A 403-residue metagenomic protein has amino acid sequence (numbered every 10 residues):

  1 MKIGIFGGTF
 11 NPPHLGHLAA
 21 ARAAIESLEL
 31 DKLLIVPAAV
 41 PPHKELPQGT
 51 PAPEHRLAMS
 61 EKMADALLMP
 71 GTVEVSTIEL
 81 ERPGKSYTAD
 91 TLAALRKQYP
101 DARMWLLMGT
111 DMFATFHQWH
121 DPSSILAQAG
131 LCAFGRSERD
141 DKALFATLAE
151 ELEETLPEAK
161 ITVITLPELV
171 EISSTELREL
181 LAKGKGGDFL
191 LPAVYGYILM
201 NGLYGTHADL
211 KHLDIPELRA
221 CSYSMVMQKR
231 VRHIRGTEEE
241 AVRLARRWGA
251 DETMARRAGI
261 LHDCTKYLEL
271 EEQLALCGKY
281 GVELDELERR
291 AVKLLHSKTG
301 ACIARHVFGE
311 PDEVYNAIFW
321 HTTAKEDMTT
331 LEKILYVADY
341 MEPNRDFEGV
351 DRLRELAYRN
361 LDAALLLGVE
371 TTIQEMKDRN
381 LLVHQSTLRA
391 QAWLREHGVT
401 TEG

Functional and structural regions predicted by a protein language model:
M1-D214, I303-R305: Nucleotidyltransferase catalytic core that binds NTPs
H14-H17, H43, H233, H262 (+2 more regions): Histidine-centered active-site/metal-ligand motif
T50-E54, R82-S86, Q228, R232 (+3 more regions): Residues at secondary-structure transition points
R56-L57, S174, I234, S297 (+1 more regions): A general structural signal for well-ordered alpha-helical segments in protein cores
E176-K183, V337, R352, E375: Solvent-exposed, amphipathic alpha-helical segments
G186-D214, Q374-G403: Charged phosphate-binding loop/patch that engages nucleotide di/tri-phosphates or the phosphate backbone of nucleic
A220-M225, V242, R247-V369: Divalent metal-dependent catalytic cores for phosphoryl transfer on phosphate-bearing substrates
